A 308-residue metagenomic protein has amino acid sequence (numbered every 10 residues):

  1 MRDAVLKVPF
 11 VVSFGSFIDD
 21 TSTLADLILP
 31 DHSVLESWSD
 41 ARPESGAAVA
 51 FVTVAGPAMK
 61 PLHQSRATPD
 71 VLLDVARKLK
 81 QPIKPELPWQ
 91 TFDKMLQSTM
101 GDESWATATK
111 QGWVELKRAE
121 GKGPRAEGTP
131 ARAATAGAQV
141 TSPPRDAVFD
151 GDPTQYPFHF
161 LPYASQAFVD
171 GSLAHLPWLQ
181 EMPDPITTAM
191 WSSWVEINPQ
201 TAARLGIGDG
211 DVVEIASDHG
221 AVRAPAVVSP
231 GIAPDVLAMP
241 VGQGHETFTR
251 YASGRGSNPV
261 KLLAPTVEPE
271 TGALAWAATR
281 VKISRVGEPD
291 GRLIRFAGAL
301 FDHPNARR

Functional and structural regions predicted by a protein language model:
M1-L62, K94-R308: A cross-kingdom feature strongest in bacterial/archaeal respiratory oxidoreductases
P57-P61, S65, P69-L73: Alpha-amylase-like alpha-glycosidases and glucanotransferases acting on alpha-linked glucans and related
T68-E86: Non-catalytic, well-ordered alpha-helical segments in soluble enzyme domains
T68-L72, W89, D93, D102: Alpha-helix initiation and N-capping motif
E86-T91, A108: Short coil/turn segments at secondary-structure boundaries
